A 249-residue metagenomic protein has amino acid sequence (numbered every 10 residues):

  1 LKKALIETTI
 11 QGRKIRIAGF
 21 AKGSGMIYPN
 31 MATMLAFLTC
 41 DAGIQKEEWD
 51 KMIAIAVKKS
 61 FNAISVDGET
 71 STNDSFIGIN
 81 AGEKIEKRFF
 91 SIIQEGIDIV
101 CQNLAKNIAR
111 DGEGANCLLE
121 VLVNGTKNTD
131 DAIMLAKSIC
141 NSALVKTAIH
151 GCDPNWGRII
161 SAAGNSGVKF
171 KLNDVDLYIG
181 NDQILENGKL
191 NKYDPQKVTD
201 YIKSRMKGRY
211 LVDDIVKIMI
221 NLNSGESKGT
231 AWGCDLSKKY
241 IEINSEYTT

Functional and structural regions predicted by a protein language model:
L1-T249: A structural signal for small-residue-enriched, beta-sheet-centric alpha/beta enzyme cores and oligomeric scaffold folds
